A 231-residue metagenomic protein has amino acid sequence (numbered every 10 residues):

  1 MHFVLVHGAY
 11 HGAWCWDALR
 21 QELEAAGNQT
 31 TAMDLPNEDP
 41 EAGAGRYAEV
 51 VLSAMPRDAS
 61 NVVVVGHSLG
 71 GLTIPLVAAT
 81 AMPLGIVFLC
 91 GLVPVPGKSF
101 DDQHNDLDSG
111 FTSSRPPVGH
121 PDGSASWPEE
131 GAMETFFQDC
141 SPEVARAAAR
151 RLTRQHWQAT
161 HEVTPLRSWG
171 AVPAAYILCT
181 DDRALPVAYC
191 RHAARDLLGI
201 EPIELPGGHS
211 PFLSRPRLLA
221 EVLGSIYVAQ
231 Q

Functional and structural regions predicted by a protein language model:
M1-P40: Conserved HGGG/HGGXW glycine-rich cap/lid loop of the alpha/beta-hydrolase fold
Q29-V63, V77-A79, F100-S109: Active-site loop/oxyanion-hole signature of alpha/beta-hydrolase fold enzymes
D34-E38, L92, G208: Short beta-to-alpha linker loops that shape the active-site pocket of alpha/beta-hydrolase fold enzymes
V65-G70, I74: Gly/Ala-rich beta-loop-alpha elbow adjacent to hydrolase catalytic centers
A79-E129, H156-A159, P186, R191: Flexible "cap/lid" loop of the alpha/beta hydrolase fold
P121-S168: Conserved alpha/beta-hydrolase catalytic His-Asp/Glu region
R154-R217, E221: Conserved serine/cysteine hydrolase catalytic core
